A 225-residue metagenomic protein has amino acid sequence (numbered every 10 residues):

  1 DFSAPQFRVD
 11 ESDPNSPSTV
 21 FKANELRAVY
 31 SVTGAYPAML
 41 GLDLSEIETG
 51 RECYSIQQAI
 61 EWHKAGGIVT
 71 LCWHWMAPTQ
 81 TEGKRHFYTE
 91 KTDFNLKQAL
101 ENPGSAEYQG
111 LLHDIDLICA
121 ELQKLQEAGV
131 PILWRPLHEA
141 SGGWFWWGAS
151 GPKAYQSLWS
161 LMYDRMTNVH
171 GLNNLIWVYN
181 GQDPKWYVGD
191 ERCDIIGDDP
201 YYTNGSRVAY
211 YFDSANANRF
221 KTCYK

Functional and structural regions predicted by a protein language model:
D1-D43, I56-I60: N-terminal module-boundary/linker segments of secreted carbohydrate-active enzymes
F2-A4, S45-E48, W75-P78, H138-G142 (+2 more regions): Solvent-exposed loop/turn segments at secondary-structure junctions within structured extracellular/periplasmic domains
S12-T19, L26, S31, R165-K225: Surface-exposed substrate-engagement region within the catalytic domains of secreted or surface-exposed extracellular
T19-K22, E52, L111-I115, D213-N216: A conditional alpha-helix N-cap/helix-loop micro-motif detector
S31-Y36, H63-K64, Q126, G189-E191: Flexible, charged surface loops at secondary-structure boundaries
P37-D43, I68-W73, I132-P136, I176-Y179 (+2 more regions): Structural recognition of the beta-strand scaffold that forms the well-ordered cores of secreted hydrolase catalytic
S45-L161, R165-N168, L172: Substrate-binding cleft of extracellular glycoside hydrolase catalytic domains
